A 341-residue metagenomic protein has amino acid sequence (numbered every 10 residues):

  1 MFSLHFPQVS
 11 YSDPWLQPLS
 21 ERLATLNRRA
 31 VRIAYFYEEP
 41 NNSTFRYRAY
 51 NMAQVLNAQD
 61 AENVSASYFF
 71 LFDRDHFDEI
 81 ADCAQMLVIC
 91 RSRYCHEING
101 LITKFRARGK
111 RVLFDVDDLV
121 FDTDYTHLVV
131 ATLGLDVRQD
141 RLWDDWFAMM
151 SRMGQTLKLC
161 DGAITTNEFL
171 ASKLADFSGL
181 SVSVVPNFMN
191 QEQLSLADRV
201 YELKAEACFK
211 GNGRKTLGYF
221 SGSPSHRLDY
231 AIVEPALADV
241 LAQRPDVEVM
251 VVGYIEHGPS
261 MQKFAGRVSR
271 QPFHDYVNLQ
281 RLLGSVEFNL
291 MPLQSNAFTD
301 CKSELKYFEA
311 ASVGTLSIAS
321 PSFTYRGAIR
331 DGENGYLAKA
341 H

Functional and structural regions predicted by a protein language model:
M1-V88, H127, L228: N-terminal pre-catalytic "stem/leader" segment of glycosyltransferase-like enzymes
Y35-A61, P186-S285: Conserved catalytic-core segment of nucleotide-activated headgroup transferases in glycan assembly
E79-E97, R111-D115: Short N-terminal targeting/anchoring amphipathic segment
D82, K104-A107, L135-A163: Membrane-proximal helix-turn-helix segments that form the acceptor-binding/catalytic region of lipid-linked
F114-M150, S183, F188-L203, K210-G213: Acceptor-binding helix/loop patch of EC 2.4 sugar-transfer enzymes, predominantly nucleotide-sugar-dependent
D122, L228-A231, D275-L282, E287-S312 (+1 more regions): Nucleotide-sugar-dependent
T156-V184, F188-L194, E256: A short, active-site helix/loop in glycosyltransferases that binds the activated sugar's phosphate group
R326-H341: Change "using UDP/GDP/dTDP sugars" to "using nucleotide sugars
